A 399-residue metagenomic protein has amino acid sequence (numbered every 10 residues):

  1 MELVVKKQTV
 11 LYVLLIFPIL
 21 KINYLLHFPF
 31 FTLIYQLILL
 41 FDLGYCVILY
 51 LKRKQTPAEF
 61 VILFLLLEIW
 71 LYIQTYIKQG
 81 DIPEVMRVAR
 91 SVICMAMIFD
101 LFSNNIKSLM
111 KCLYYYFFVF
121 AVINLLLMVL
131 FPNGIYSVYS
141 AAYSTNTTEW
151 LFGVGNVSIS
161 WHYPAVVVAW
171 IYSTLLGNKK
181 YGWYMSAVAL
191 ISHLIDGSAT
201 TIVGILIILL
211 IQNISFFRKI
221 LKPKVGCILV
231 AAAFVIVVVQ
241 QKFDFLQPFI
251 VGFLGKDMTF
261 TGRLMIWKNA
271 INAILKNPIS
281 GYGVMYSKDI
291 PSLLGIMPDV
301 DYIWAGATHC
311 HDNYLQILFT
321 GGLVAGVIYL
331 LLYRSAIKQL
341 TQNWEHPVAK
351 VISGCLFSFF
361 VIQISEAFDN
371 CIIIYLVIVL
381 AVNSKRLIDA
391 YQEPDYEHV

Functional and structural regions predicted by a protein language model:
M1-L49, L67-K78, L127-M128, F359: N-terminal signal-anchor transmembrane segment
L3-K6, V47-V61, T174-Y184, F217-V225 (+1 more regions): Membrane-interface helix-loop-helix junctions at transmembrane boundaries of multi-pass membrane enzymes, predominantly
V10-I16, L330, K338-S365: Loop-to-helix entry and N-terminal half of a specific, functionally important transmembrane alpha helix in multi-pass
F60-I69, Q79-S103, F117, A121: Aromatic-anchored transmembrane helix interface
M110-S137, G155-S215: Alpha-helical transmembrane segments of multi-pass inner-membrane proteins
L126-V129, N213-L254, N272-L275: A membrane-periplasm/extracellular boundary helix in multi-pass inner-membrane enzymes that assemble envelope glycans
L254-K276, S280-G321: Long extracytoplasmic/lumenal interhelical loops at the membrane interface of multi-pass membrane proteins
P347-V399: Transmembrane alpha-helices of multi-pass inner-membrane enzymes
